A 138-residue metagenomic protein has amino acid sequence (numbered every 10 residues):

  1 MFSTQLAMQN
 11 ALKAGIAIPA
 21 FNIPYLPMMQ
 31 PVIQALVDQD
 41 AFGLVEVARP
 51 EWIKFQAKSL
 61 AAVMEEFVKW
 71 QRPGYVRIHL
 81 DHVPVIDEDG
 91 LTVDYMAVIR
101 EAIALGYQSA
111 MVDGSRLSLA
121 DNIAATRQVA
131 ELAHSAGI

Functional and structural regions predicted by a protein language model:
M1-P19, E65-K69: N-terminal amphipathic alpha-helix/helix-capping segment at the start of soluble metabolic enzymes
A11, L36, E101-A102, V129 (+1 more regions): Generic structural signal for hydrophobic
F21-N22, S115: Glycine- and other small-residue-rich loops at beta-strand/loop junctions that grip anionic moieties
N22, V32, D81: Conserved, mostly hydrophobic/aromatic
M29, I33, M96-I99: Generic hydrophobic/aromatic pocket-lining and core-packing "Φ" positions
D38-Q39, V68-P73, A133-G137: Short helix-capping segments at alpha-helix termini
V47-V129: Active-site beta->alpha loop and helix N-cap motifs at the rims of alpha/beta catalytic domains
